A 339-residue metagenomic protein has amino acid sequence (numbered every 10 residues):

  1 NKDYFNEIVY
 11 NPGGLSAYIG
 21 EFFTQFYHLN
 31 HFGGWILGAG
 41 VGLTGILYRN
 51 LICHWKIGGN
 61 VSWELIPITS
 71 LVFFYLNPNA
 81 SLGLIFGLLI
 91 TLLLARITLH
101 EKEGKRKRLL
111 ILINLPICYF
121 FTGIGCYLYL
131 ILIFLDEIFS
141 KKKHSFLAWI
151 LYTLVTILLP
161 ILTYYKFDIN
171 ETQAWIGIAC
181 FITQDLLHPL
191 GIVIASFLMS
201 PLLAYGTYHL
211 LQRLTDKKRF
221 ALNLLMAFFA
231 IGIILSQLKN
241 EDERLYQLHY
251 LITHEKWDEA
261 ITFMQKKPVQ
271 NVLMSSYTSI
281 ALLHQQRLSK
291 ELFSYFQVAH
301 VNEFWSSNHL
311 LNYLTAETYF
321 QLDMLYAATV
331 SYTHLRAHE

Functional and structural regions predicted by a protein language model:
N1-F23, S70-V72, L76, P160-V193: Membrane-interfacial interhelical loops
V9-G13, G33, L37, G59-G104 (+2 more regions): Membrane-interface micro-motifs in multi-pass membrane enzymes
G38-W55, L92-I97: Transmembrane-helix motifs of polytopic, lipid-linked glycan transferases
N79-L82, E101-K142, F146, L154-F167: Transmembrane helices and adjacent periplasmic/lumenal helix-loop junctions of polyprenol-phosphate-dependent
G191-L224: Cytosolic-side transmembrane helix boundary signature
K217-K239: Internal/C-terminal transmembrane anchor helices
L235-S307: Membrane-interface segments at or immediately adjacent to transmembrane helices that form the boundary between
T333-E339: Conserved small/polar residues in nucleotide/adenosyl-binding loops
